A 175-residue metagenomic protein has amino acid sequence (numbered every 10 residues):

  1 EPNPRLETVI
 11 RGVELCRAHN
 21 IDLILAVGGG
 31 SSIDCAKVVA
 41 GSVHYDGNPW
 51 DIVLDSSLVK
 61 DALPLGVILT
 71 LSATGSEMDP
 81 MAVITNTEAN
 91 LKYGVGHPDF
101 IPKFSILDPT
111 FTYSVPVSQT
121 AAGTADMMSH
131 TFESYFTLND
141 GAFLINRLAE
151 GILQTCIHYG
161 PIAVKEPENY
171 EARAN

Functional and structural regions predicted by a protein language model:
E1-G47, S57, I162-R173: N-terminal small/polar loop signature for handling phosphorylated ligands or for N-terminal nucleophile
D22-I24, L63, K103: Conserved acidic residues
A36-V39, S76-A82, V117-S118: Short acidic, glycine/serine/threonine-rich loops at helix termini
D46-T70, D99: Short, acidic/small-residue loops that bind anionic groups at enzyme active sites
L65-V67, L71-N90: A gly/ser-rich beta-alpha-beta helix-loop segment of oxidoreductase catalytic cores
M81-A174: Carboxylate- and glycine-rich phosphate/diphosphate-binding segment that chelates Mg2+/Mn2+
